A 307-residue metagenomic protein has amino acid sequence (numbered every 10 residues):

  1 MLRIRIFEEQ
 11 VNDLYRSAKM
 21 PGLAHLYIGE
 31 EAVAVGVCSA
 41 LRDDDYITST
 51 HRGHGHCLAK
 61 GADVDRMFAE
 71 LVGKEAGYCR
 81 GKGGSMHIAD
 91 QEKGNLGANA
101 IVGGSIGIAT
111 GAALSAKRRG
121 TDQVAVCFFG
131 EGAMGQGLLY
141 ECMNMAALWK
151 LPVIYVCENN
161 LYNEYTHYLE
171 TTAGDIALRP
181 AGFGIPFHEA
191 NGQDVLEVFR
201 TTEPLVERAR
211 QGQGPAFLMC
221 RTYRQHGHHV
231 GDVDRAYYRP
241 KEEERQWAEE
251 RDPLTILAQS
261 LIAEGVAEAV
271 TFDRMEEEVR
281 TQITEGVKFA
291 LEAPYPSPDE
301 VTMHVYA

Functional and structural regions predicted by a protein language model:
L2-Y15: N-terminal glycine-rich anion-binding loops that anchor highly charged ligand groups
E9, K19-W149, H167-A177, G182-G184: Cofactor-binding active-site loop characterized by glycine-rich and histidine/acidic residues
G55, N160-E164, R224-H226: Short gly/pro/ser/thr-enriched loop/turn and capping motifs at secondary-structure boundaries
K117-T121, T172-P204, E249-M275: Conserved thiamine diphosphate
L139-C142, R200-E207: Glycine-rich, charged/polar anion/phosphate-binding loops that engage phosphate groups from diverse ligands
W149-L169: A short, conserved beta-to-alpha structural element at the edge of catalytic cores that scaffolds binding
V156-C157, H188-N191, V198, F217-R221: Short, conserved beta-strand edge motifs with alternating hydrophobic and charged residues
R208-A307: Glycine/aspartate-rich loop-and-adjacent alpha/beta segment that forms the canonical ThDP
